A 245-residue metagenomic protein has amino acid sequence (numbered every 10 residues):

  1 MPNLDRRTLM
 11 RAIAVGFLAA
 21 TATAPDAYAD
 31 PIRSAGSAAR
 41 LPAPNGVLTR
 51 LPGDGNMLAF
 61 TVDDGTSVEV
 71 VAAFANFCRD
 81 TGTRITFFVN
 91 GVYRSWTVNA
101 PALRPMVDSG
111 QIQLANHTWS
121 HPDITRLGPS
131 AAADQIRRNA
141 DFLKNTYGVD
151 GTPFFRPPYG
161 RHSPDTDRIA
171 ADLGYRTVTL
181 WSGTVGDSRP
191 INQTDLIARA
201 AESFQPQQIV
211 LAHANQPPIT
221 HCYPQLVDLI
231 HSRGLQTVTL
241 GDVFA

Functional and structural regions predicted by a protein language model:
P2, T8-A29: N-terminal export signals
P31-D54, T81, S95, P218-A245: C-terminal domain-boundary segment and adjacent tail
G36-D123, A131, Q135, F142 (+1 more regions): Active-site beta->alpha N-cap acidic-glycine motif
V62-D64, V89-G91, N116-T118, P157-Y159 (+3 more regions): A cross-domain feature marking catalytic cores of carbohydrate-active enzymes and several ubiquitous metabolic/repair
G65-E69, N90-N99, P122-L127, R156-H162 (+2 more regions): Acidic-and-aromatic substrate-binding clefts and catalytic sites of carbohydrate-active enzymes
A73-N76, P101-A102, T166-I169, C222-L226: A short acidic, amphipathic alpha-helical/loop segment
R79-T86, Q113, P129-G160, I197-A212 (+1 more regions): CE4/NodB-like, metal-dependent polysaccharide N-deacetylase domain that modifies extracellular/periplasmic N-acetylated
R161-S203, L235-A245: His/Asp/Glu-enriched short active-site or ligand-binding loop at hydrolase and phosphoryl-transfer sites
